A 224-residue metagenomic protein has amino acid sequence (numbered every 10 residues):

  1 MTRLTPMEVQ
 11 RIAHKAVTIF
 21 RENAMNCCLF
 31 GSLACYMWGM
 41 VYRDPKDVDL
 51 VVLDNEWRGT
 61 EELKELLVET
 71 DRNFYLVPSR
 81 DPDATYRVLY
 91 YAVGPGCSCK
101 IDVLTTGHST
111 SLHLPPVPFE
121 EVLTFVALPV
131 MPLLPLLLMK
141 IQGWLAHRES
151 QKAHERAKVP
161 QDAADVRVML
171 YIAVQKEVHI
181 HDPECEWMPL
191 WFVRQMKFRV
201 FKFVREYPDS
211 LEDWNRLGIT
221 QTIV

Functional and structural regions predicted by a protein language model:
M1-V224: Compositionally biased terminal segments of proteins
